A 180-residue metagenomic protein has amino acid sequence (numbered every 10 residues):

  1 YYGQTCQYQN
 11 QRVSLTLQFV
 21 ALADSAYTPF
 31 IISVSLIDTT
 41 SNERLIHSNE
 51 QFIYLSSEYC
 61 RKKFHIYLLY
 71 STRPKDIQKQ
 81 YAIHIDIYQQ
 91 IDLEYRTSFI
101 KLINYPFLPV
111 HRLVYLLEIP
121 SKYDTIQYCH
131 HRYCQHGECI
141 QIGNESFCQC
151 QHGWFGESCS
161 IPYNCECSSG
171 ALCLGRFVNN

Functional and structural regions predicted by a protein language model:
Y2-G3, G156-E157: Glycine-centered motif in EGF-like
T5-C129, F177-N180: Extracellular EGF-like repeat architecture and associated secretion/anchoring segments
Q9, I142, Q151-G153: Extracellular repeat turn/loop positions enriched in glycine and acidic/polar residues, especially those that create
Q127-H136, I161-L172: Disulfide-braced loops of extracellular cysteine-rich modules
G137, G156, G170-A171, N180: Periodic glycine anchor positions in long extracellular repeat architectures
C139-I140, C173-G175: Short amphipathic beta-strand and strand-loop transition segments with alternating hydrophobic
I142-N144, V178: Short strand-connecting beta-turns/loops that link adjacent beta-strands
